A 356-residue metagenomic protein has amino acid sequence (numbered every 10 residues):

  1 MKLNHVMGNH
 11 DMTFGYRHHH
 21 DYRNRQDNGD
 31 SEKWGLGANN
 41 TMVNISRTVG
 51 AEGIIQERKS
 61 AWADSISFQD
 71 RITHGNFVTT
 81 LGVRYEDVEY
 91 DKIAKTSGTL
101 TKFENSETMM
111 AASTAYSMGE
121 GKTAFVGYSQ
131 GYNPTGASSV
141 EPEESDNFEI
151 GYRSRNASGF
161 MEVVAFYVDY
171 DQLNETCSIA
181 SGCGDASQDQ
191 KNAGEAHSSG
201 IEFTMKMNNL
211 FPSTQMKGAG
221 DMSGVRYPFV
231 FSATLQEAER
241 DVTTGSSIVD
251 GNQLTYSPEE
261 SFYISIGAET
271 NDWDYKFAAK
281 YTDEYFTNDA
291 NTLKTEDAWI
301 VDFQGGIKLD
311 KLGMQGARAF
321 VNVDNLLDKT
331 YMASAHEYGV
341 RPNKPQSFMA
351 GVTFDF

Functional and structural regions predicted by a protein language model:
M1-H5, I66-I72, A112-Y116, I150-S154 (+5 more regions): Residues on the lipid-exposed face of transmembrane beta-strands in outer-membrane beta-barrel proteins
N9, T73-V78, G119, Y167 (+3 more regions): Gram-negative outer-membrane beta-barrel transporters
N9-T13, R17-D21, I55-Y170, M205 (+2 more regions): Structural signature of Gram-negative outer-membrane beta-barrels, strongest in the C-terminal barrel of TonB-dependent
R25-I54, T176-K191, D250-G251: Surface-exposed loop/turn segments flanking beta-strands in extracellular/periplasmic regions
R25-K33, D91-G98, T135-E141, L173-G182 (+5 more regions): Outer-membrane beta-barrel translocator domains and adjoining extracellular loop/strand segments of Gram-negative
Q56-W62, G98-S106, S138-S145, K191-S198 (+4 more regions): Replace "Gram-negative outer membrane beta-barrel proteins" with "bacterial and organellar outer membrane beta-barrel
D87, F160-E162, D169, L173-G182 (+4 more regions): Extracellular/periplasmic, surface-exposed regions of secreted and cell-surface proteins
D146-I150, S158, Y227-F229, Q253-F356: Conserved C-terminal beta-signal and adjacent last beta-strands/turns of outer-membrane beta-barrel proteins
